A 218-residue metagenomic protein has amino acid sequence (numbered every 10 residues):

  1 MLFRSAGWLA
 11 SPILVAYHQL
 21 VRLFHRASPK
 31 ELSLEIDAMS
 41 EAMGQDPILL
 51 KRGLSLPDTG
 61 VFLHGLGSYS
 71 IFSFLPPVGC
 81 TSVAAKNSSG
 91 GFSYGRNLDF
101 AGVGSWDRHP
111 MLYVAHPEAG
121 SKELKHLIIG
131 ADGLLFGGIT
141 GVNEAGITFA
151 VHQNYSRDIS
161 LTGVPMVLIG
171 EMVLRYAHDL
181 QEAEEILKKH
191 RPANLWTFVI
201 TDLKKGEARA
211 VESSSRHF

Functional and structural regions predicted by a protein language model:
M1-Q181, T201, G206-V211: N-terminal mature-domain region immediately after signal-peptide cleavage in secreted/organellar precursors
A42-Q45, K189, A193: A structural signal for alpha-helix termini and helix-coil/disorder junctions
L180-R191: Short, well-structured alpha-helical segments that form the helix of a local strand-helix-strand
P192, W196-F218: Long, well-ordered mid-to-C-terminal structural blocks that present hydrophobic/aromatic surfaces
